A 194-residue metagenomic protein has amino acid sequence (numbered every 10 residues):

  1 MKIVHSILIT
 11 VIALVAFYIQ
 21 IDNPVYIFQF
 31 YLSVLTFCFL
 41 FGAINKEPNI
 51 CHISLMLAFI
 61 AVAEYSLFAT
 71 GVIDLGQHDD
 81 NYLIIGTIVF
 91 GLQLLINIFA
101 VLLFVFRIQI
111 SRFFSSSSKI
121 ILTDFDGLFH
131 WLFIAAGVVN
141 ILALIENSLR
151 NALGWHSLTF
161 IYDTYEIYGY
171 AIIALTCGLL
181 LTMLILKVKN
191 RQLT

Functional and structural regions predicted by a protein language model:
M1-H5, K46-L57, F129-L132: Membrane-interfacial loop-to-transmembrane alpha-helix junctions, especially the N-terminal start
M1-L8, E166-Y168: N-terminal membrane topogenic signal
L8-F17, Y31-F41: Hydrophobic, membrane-inserted alpha-helices
V15-I21, S66-D79, I145-S157: Juxtamembrane "helix-exit" motif on the non-cytosolic side of transmembrane helices
D22-L32, P48-I53: Short, aromatic-rich membrane-interface segments at the entry and exit of alpha-helical transmembrane domains
S33-A43, F59-Y65, L95: Alpha-helical transmembrane segments and their membrane-interface exit regions
A61-F129: Membrane-proximal helix-loop-helix units in multi-pass membrane proteins
F99-T194: C-terminal membrane-adjacent module
